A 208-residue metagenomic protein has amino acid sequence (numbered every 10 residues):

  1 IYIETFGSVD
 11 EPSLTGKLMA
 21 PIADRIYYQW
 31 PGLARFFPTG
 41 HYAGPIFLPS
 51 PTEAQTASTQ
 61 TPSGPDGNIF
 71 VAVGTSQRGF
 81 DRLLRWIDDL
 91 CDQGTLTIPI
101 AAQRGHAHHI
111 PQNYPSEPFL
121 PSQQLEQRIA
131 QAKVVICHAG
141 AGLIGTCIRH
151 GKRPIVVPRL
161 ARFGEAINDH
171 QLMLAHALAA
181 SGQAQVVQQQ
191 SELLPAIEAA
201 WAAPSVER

Functional and structural regions predicted by a protein language model:
I1-E53, H176-A180: Active-site-proximal region of nucleotide-activated glycan assembly enzymes, centered on histidine/acidic-rich loops
L14, Q123-Q127, L143, E192 (+1 more regions): Short acidic active-site motifs
Y28-Q29, H138, Q189: Replace "coordinates the UDP/GDP/TDP-sugar" with "coordinates nucleotide-activated sugar donors
H41-A43, S116-L120, A184-L193: Short acidic-hydrophobic, aromatic-tinged amphipathic segments that line or gate anion-handling sites
P51-V134, L172: Donor-nucleotide binding loops and adjacent catalytic segments primarily of GT-B fold Leloir glycosyltransferases
L125-A166: A donor-sugar binding/catalytic signature common to diverse glycosyltransferases and related nucleotide-sugar
R153-Q188: Catalytic binding pocket for nucleotide-activated donors in carbohydrate/polymer assembly enzymes
P195, A199-R208: C-terminal amphipathic helix plus adjacent low-complexity, charged tail appended to glycosyltransferase catalytic
